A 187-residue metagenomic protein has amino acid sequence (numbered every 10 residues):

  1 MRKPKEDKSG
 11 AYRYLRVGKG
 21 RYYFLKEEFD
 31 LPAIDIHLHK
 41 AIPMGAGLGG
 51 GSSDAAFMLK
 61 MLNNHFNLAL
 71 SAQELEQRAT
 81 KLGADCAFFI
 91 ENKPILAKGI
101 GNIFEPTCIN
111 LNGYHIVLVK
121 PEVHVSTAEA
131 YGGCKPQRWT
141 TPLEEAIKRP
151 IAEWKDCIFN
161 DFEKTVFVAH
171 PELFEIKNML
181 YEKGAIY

Functional and structural regions predicted by a protein language model:
M1-P32, P43, Y131-G132, T140 (+2 more regions): N-terminal beta-alpha supersecondary unit
V17-R21, G51, D85, V119 (+2 more regions): Residue-level signal for inorganic ion chemistry
G20-E28, E74, R78-K81, E175 (+1 more regions): Generic non-transmembrane alpha-helical segments
I34-G47, E182, I186-Y187: Short pre-catalytic strand/loop immediately N-terminal to key active-site residues, enriched for Gly-Thr
A46-A72: DPxDG-like acidic metal-binding loop motif
L68-T107: Glycine/threonine-rich beta-strand-loop-alpha-helix active-site module that forms ligand/phosphate-binding
E91-N92, L96-Y187: Conserved, helical-rich catalytic subdomain that frames metal- and/or nucleotide-binding sites in enzyme alpha/beta
